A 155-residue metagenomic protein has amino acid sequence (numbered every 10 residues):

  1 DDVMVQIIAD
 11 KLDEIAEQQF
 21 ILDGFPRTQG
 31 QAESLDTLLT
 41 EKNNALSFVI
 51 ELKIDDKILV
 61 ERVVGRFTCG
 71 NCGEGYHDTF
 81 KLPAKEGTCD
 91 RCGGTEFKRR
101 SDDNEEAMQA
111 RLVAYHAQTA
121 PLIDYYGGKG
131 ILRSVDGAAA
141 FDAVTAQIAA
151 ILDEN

Functional and structural regions predicted by a protein language model:
D1-N44, D55-I58, V64, T68-E74 (+1 more regions): ATP-dependent small-molecule kinase phosphotransfer cores that center on conserved nucleotide phosphate-binding segments
L12, F80-K81, I123-D124: Short secondary-structure boundary/capping segments
E41, E96-N155: NTP-dependent small-molecule kinase module
L52: Catalytic metal- and UDP-sugar-binding loop of GT-A-like glycosyltransferases, i.e., residues flanking the conserved
E61-A107: Cys/His-rich short segments
